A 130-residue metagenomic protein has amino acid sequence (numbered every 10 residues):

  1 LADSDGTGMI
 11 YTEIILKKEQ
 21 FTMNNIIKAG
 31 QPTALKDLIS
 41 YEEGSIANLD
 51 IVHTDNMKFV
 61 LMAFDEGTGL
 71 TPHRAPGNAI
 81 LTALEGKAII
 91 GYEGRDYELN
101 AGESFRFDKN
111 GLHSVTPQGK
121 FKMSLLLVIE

Functional and structural regions predicted by a protein language model:
G6, I10-N56, G91: A short, N-terminal "cap"/entry segment at the start of jelly-roll beta-barrel domains of the cupin/DSBH fold
S45, K58-R74: Conserved short histidine dyad/triad with adjacent acidic residue
F64-G67, G102, N110: Tight coil/turn sites that cap or link beta-strands
T68-L70, G86-G91: Short beta-strand segments in beta-sandwich/barrel cores
G77-I89: Glycine- and acidic-residue-biased ligand/ion/polar-headgroup-sensing regions
L84-E85, N100, G119: A cytosolic small-molecule/anion-sensing beta-strand core signal
G94-D108: Short acidic-glycine-tyrosine-enriched beta hairpin
K109-E130: Ligand-binding loop in jelly-roll beta-barrel domains
